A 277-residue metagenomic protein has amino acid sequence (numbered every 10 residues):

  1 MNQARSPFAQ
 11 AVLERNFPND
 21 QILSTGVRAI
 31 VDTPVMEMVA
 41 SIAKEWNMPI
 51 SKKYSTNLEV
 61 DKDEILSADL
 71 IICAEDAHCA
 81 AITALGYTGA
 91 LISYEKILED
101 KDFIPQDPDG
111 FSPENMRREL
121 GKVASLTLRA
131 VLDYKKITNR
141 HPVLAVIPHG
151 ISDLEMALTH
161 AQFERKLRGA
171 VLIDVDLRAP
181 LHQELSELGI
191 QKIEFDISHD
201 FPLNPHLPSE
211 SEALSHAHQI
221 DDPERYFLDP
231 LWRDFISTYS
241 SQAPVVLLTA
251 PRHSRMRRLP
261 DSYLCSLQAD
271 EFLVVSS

Functional and structural regions predicted by a protein language model:
M1-A68, K135: Conserved active-site segments centered on acidic
I65-L66, S240, S266: A short, aliphatic-rich alpha-helical micro-motif
A77-C79: Alpha-helix capping/helix-boundary segments
A81-I137: Phosphate-binding/catalytic loops
L132-H149, G169: Extreme N-terminal, non-catalytic leader segments that precede Walker-type/kinase nucleotide-binding cores
P142-F163: Glycine-rich P-loop/Walker A and Walker A-like loops and their local beta1-loop-alpha1 context in P-loop NTPases
H149-G150, L172-P244, T249-R255: P-loop/Walker-type NTP enzyme "switch/lid" segment
R257-S276: Inter-motif core of Ras-like GTPase G domains
